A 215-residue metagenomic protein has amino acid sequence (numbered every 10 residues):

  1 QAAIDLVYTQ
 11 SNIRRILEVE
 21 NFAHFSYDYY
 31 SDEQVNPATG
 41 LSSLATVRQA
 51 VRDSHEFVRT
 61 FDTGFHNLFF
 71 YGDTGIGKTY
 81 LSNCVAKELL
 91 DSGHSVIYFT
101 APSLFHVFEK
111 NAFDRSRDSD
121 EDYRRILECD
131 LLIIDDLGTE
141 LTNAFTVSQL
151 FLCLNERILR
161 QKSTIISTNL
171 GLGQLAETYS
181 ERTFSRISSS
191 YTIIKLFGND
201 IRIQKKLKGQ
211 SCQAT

Functional and structural regions predicted by a protein language model:
Q1-L41, A45, Q49, I193-I194 (+2 more regions): A short, basic N-terminal segment
F25, S82, T100, D135 (+3 more regions): Conserved RecA-like P-loop NTPase ATPase core
Q34-V51, F65, Y71, L90-E128: Short glycine-rich substrate-engagement loop in P-loop NTPases that contacts/grips substrate
A50-D62: Pre-Walker A adenine-sensing motif
G64-S82: Walker A/P-loop nucleotide-binding motif
H66, H94-S95, E128-L132, R160-I166: Loop/turn-to-beta-strand initiation segments
Y80-H94: P-loop NTPase Walker A phosphate-binding motif
H106-N111, T139-T215: Replace "adjacent to P-loop NTPase cores in ATP/GTP-dependent enzymes" with "adjacent to NTP-binding cores
